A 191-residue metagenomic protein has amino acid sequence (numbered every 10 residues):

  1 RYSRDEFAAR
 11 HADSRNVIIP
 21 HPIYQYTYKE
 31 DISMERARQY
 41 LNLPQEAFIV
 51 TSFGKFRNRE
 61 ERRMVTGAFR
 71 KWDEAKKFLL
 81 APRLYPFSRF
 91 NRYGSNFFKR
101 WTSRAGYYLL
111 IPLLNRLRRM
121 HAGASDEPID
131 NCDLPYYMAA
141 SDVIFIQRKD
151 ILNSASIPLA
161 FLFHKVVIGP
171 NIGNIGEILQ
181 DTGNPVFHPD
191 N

Functional and structural regions predicted by a protein language model:
R1-M34: Donor nucleotide-sugar binding/catalytic pocket of nucleotide-sugar-dependent glycosyltransferases
D31-I49, W72-E74: Nucleotide-sugar donor-binding and catalytic loop/hinge architecture of NDP-sugar-dependent glycosyltransferases
L43-E60, T66-R70, L80: Conserved donor-binding/catalytic core segment of Leloir-type glycosyltransferases
R92-Y136: Nucleotide-activated donor-binding/catalytic signature segment of Leloir-type glycosyltransferases, i.e., the conserved
P135, I157-L162, G176-E177: Short alpha-helical segment that forms part of, or immediately flanks, the ligand-binding pocket in carbohydrate-active
I146, A160, V166-G169: Short hydrophobic beta-strand element within catalytic cores of glycosyltransferases and related nucleotide-activated
R148-D150: Aromatic "clamp/platform" in nucleotide-sugar-dependent glycosyltransferases that forms part of the donor/acceptor
D181-N191: Conserved acidic donor-binding segment of nucleotide-sugar-dependent glycosyltransferases
